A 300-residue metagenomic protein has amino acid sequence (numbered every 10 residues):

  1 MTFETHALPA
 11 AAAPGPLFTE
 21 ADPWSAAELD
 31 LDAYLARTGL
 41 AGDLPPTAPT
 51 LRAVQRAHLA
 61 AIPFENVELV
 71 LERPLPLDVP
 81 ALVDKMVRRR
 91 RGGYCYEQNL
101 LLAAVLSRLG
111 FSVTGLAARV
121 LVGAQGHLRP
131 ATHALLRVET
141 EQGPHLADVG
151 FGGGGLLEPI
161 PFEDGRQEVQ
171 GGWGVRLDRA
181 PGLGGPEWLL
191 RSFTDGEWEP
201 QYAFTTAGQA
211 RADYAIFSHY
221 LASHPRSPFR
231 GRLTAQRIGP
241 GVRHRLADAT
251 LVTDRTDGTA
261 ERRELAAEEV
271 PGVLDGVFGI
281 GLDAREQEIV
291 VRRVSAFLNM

Functional and structural regions predicted by a protein language model:
T2-L8, L17-T38, G42, I62-P63 (+2 more regions): His-Asp-centered catalytic microenvironments across diverse enzyme cores, prominently the transglutaminase-like
W24-R90: Secondary-structure boundary elements
R37, R108, G276-V277: Residues at alpha-helix termini
L40, F111, G279-I280: Short aromatic/hydrophobic-glycine micro-motifs
R91-A117, L136, A235: Cysteine-centered nucleophilic/redox motifs
A249-M300: Extended, charged low-complexity segments that frequently continue into or abut oligomerization scaffolds
